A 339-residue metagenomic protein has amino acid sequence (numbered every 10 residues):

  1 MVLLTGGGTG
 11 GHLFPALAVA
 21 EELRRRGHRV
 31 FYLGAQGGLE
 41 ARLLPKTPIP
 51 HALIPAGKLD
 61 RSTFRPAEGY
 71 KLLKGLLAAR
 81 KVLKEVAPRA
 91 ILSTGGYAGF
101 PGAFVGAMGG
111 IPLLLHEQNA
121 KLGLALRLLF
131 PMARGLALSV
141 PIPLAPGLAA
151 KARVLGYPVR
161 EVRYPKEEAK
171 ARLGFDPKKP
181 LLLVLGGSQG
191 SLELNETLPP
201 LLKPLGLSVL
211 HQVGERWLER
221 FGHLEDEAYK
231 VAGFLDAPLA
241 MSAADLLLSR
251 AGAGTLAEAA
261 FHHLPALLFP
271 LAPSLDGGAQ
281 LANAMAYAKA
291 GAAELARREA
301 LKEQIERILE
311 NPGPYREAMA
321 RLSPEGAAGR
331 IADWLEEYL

Functional and structural regions predicted by a protein language model:
L4-G7, R24-K71, L155-Y157, R297-E299: Conserved nucleotide-sugar phosphate-binding/catalytic loop shared by glycosyltransferases and other
H12-L23: Short amphipathic alpha-helix
G38, L43-T47, E167-E168, F175-L246 (+3 more regions): Donor-nucleotide binding loops and adjacent catalytic segments primarily of GT-B fold Leloir glycosyltransferases
L39, M108-E167: Active-site-proximal region of nucleotide-activated glycan assembly enzymes, centered on histidine/acidic-rich loops
R61-A90: An amphipathic, basic-hydrophobic alpha-helix
P88-A90, K230, S242-L256, L264-P265: Acidic donor-binding loop of glycosyltransferase active sites
K289-G313: C-terminal "capping" alpha-helix adjacent to the active site of nucleotide-linked donor transferases in cell-envelope
G313-E325: A short, well-ordered alpha-helix in the C-terminal region of glycosyltransferases
